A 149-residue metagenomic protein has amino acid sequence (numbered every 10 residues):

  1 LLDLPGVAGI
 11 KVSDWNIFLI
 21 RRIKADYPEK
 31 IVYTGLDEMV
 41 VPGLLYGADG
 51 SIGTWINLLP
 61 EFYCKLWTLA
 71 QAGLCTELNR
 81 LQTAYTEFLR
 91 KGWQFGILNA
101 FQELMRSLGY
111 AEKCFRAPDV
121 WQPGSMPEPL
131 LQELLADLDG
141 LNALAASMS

Functional and structural regions predicted by a protein language model:
L1-F95: Catalytic alpha/beta core domains of metabolic enzymes, predominantly
P5, W67-Q71, L89, W93 (+3 more regions): Structural signal for hydrophobic packing residues in well-ordered secondary-structure cores of soluble enzyme domains
L44-G47, T86-D119: Conserved short secondary-structure transition element at the edge of the structured enzyme core that lines
K65, A100-E103, E133: Alpha-helical elements of Rossmann-like donor-binding domains used by nucleotide-donor carbohydrate transfer enzymes
C75, N79, F95-A100, L144-S149: Flexible, glycine/charged-enriched surface loops at secondary-structure junctions
Y110-S149: Flexible C-terminal active-site loop/helix
